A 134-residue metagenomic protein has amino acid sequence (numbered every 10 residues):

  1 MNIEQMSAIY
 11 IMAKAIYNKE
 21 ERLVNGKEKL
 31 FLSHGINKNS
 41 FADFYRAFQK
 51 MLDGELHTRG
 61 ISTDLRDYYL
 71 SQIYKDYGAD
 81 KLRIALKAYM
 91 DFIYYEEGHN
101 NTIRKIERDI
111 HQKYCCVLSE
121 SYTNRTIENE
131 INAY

Functional and structural regions predicted by a protein language model:
N2-V24: Short, amphipathic alpha-helical "recognition" segments used to contact nucleic acids or chromatin
E4-S7, N39, G60-D64, Y77-D80 (+3 more regions): Alpha-helix boundary/N-cap detector
L23-S33, F48: General secondary-structure propensity
F31-D43: Short, basic interhelical loop/turn and adjoining N-cap of the next helix at nucleic-acid- or acidic-partner-contacting
Y45, Q49-L52: DNA major-groove recognition helix of helix-turn-helix
D53-S71: Short Lys/Arg-enriched helix C-cap and helix-to-coil transition segments that create basic nucleic-acid-contact patches
Y77-Y134: Helix-turn-helix/homeodomain-like alpha-helical modules used for DNA recognition and transcription-factor dimerization
